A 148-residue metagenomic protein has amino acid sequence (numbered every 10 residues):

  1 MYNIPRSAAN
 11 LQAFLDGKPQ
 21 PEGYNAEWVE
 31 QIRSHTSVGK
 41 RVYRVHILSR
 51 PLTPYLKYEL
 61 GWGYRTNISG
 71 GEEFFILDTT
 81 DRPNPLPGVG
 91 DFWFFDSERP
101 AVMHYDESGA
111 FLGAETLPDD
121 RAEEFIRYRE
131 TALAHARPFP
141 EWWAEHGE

Functional and structural regions predicted by a protein language model:
M1-L15, S69-G71, A122-A132: An N-terminal domain-start capping segment
M1-L48: PLD-like (HKD) phosphodiesterase/transphosphatidyltransferase domain
Y43-I47, F75-D78, F94, V102: A structural signal for short, well-ordered beta-strand segments and their strand-loop junctions that often border
S49-T53: Short histidine/acidic/glycine/proline-rich micro-motifs that form metal- and phosphate-coordinating active-site loops
P54-N84: HKD-type phospholipase D/PLD-like phosphodiesterase module
R82-E115: HKD (HxKxxxxD) catalytic microenvironment of the phospholipase D
E107-E148: Signature of lipid phosphatidyltransferase scaffolds
